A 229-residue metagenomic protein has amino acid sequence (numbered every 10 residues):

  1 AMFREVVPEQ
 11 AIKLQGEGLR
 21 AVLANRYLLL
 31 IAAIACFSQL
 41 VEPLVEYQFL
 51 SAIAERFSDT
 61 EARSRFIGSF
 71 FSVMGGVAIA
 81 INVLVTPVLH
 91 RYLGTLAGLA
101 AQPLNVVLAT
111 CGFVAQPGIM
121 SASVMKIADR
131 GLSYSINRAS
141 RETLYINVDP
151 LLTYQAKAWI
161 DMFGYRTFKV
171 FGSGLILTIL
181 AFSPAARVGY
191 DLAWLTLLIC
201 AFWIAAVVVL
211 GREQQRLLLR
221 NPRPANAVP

Functional and structural regions predicted by a protein language model:
A1-P229: Membrane-embedded alpha-helical bundles of multi-pass transporters/translocases, especially carrier/permease families
